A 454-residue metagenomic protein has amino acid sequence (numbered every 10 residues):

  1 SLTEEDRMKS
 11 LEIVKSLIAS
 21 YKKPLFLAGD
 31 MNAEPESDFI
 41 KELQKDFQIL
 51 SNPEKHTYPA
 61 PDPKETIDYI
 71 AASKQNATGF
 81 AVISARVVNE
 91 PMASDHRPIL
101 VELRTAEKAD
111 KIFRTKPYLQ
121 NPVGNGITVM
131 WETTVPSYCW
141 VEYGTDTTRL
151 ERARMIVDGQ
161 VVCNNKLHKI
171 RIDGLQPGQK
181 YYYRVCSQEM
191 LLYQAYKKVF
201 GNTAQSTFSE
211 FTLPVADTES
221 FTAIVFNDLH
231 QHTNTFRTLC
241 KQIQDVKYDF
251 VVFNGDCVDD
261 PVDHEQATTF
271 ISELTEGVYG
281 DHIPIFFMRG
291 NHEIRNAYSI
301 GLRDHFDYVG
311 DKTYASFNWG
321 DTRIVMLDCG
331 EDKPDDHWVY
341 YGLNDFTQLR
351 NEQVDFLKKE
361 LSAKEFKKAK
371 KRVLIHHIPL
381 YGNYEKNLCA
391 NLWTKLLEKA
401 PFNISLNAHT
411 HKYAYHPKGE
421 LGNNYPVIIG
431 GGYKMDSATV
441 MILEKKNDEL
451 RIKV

Functional and structural regions predicted by a protein language model:
S1-A109, L191-Y193: Active-site regions of metal-assisted phosphoester/phosphodiester hydrolases, unifying DNase/endonuclease modules
L2-D6, L150-V162, M190-N202, T222-R237 (+3 more regions): Acidic/histidine-rich helix-loop elements that form or flank divalent-metal/phosphate-binding sites at the catalytic
L2-E4, M31-D38, P59-E65, Q231-F236 (+6 more regions): Active-site environment of divalent metal-dependent phosphoester hydrolases
E4-K41, S137-C139, V246-F250, V278-P284 (+2 more regions): His/acidic metal-ligating clusters that form di-metal
I40-P63, I67-A72, L167-H168, Y384-D448: Conserved beta-sheet core of the metallophosphoesterase superfamily
N76, D95-R97, E102-V225, Q244-V246 (+1 more regions): Acidic, histidine-bearing metal-coordination/catalytic regions of metal-dependent phosphoesterases
C186-E210, E265-S362, L392-P401, A414-Y433 (+1 more regions): Extended active-site neighborhood of metal-dependent phosphoesterases/phosphodiesterases
E219-A297: Conserved, compact domain cores that house catalytic/ligand-binding motifs in diverse enzymes and effector modules
